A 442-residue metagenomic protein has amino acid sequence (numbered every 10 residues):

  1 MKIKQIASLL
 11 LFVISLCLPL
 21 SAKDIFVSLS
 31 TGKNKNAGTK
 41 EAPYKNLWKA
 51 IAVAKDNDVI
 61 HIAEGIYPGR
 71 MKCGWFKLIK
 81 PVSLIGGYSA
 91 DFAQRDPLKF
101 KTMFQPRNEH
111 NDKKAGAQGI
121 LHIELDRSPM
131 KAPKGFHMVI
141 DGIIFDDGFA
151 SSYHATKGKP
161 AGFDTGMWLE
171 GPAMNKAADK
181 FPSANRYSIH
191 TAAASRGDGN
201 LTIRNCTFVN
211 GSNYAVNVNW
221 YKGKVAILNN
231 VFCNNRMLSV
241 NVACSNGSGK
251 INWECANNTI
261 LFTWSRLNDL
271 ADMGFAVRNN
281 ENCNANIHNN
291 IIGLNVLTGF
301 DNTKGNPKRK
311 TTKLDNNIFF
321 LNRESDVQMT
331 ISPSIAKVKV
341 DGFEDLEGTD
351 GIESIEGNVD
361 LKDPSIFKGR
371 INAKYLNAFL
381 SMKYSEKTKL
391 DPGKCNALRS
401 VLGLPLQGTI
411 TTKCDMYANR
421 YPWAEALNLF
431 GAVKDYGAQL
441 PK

Functional and structural regions predicted by a protein language model:
M1-I6: Positively charged n-region of N-terminal signal peptides that target proteins for export
S8-C17: Bacterial N-terminal signal peptides
L20-K49, I66: Right-handed parallel beta-helix/beta-solenoid
W48, D56-Q94: N-terminal extracellular ligand-recognition/capping segment immediately after the signal peptide
M71-C73, Q94, N108-E109, K114-Q118 (+9 more regions): Short glycine/acidic-rich loop motifs that flank beta-strands on beta-rich extracellular proteins
V82-A178: Right-handed parallel beta-helix/beta-spiral solenoid domain characteristic of secreted/periplasmic
G86, G135-F149, D164-A178, D198-N210 (+5 more regions): Right-handed parallel beta-helix
A93-M103, R107-E109, P172, D179 (+1 more regions): Acidic, glycine- and Ser/Thr-rich low-complexity intrinsically disordered tracts in extracellular/secreted proteins
